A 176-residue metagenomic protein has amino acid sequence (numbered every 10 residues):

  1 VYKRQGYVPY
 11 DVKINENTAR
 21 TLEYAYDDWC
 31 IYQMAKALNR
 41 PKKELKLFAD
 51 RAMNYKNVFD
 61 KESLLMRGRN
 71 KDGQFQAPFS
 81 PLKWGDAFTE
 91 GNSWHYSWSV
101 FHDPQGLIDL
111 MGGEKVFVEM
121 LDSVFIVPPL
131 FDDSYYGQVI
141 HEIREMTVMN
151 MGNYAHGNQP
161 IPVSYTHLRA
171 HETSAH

Functional and structural regions predicted by a protein language model:
V1-Q5, T166-T173: Conserved small/polar residues in nucleotide/adenosyl-binding loops
Y2, Y24-Y26, F88, Y96 (+2 more regions): Aromatic side chains
K3-R40, E44-Y55: Active-site cavity-forming subdomains of large catalytic enzyme subunits
Y32, A37-I161: Catalytic cores of carbohydrate-active enzymes
K115-E119, R169, S174: Alpha-helical multipass membrane-protein architecture
